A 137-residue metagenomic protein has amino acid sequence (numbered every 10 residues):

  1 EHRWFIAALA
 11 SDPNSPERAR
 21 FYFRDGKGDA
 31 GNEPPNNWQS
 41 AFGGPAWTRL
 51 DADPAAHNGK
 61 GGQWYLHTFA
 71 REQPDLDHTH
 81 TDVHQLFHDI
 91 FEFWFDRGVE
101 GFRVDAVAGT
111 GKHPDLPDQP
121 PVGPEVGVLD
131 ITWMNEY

Functional and structural regions predicted by a protein language model:
H2-Y137: Alpha-amylase-like alpha-glycosidases and glucanotransferases acting on alpha-linked glucans and related
